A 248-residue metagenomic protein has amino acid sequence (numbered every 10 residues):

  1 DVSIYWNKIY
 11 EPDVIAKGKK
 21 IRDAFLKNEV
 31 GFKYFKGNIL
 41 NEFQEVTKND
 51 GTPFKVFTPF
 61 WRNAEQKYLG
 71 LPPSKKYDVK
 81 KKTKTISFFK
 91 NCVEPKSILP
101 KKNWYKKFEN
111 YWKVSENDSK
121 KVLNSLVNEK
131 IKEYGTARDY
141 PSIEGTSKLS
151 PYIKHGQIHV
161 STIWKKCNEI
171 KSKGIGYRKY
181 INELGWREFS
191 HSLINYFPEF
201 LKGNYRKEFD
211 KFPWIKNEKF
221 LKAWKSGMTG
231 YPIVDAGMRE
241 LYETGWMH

Functional and structural regions predicted by a protein language model:
D1-P72, G176, R239: Trp/Phe/Arg-rich N-terminal binding region typifying the photolyase-homology
E11-P12, S150-K154, E240-E243: Short, charged/polar micro-motifs that form catalytic or ligand-binding hotspots
P53, T58-E208: Glycine/tryptophan-enriched, flexible segments
H191, K219-H248: C-terminal substrate/ligand-recognition segments
E199-I233: Helix-loop-helix junctions that connect adjacent transmembrane helices in secondary transporters/permeases, recognized
